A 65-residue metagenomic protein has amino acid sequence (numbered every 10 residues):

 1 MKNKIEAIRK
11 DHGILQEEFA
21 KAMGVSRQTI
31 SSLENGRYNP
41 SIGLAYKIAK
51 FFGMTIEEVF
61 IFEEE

Functional and structural regions predicted by a protein language model:
N3-A22: Short basic helix-loop element that most often maps to the first helix and adjoining turn of HTH DNA-binding modules
Q16, R27, A45: Helix-turn-helix DNA-binding elements, focusing on the entry/boundary residues of the two helices that contact DNA
E18, T29, E58: Residues in the helix-turn-helix
V25-Y38: Recognition helix of helix-turn-helix/homeodomain-like DNA-binding domains that insert into the DNA major groove
I42-G43, I56: Short, Lys/Arg-enriched C-terminal cap helix and immediately downstream tail that follows
A45-A49, V59-F60: Hydrophobic micro-packing sites on short alpha-helices
G53-E65: Short C-terminal boundary/hinge segments that cap the last helix of small helical domains
